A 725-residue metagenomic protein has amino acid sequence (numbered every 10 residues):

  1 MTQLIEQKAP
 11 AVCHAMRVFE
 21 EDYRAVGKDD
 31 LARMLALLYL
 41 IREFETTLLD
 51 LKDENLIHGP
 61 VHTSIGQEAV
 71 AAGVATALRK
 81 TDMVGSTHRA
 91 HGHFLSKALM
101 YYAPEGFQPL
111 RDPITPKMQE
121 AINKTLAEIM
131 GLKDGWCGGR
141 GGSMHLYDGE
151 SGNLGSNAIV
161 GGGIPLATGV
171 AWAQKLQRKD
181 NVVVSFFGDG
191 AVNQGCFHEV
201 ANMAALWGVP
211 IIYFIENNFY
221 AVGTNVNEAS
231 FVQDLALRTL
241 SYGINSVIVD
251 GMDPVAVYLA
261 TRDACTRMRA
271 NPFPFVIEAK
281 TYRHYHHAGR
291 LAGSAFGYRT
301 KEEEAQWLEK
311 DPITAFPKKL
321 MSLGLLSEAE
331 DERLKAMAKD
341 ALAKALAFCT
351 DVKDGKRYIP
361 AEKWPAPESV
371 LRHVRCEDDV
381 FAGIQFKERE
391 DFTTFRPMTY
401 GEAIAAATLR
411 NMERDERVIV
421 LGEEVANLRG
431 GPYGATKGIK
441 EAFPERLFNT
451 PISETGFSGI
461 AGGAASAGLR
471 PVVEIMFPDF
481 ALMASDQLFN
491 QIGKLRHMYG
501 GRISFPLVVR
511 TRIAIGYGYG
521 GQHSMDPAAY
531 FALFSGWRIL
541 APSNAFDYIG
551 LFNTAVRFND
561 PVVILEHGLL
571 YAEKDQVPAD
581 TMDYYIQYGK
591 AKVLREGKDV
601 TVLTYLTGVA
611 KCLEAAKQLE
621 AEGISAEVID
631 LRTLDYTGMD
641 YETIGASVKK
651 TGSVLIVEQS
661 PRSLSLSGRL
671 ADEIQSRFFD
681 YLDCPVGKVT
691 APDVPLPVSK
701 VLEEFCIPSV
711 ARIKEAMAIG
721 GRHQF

Functional and structural regions predicted by a protein language model:
M1-V70, H287, L291-F443, I452 (+1 more regions): Conserved acidic/glycine
T46, G131-D148, L235, N427-A442 (+2 more regions): Acidic-glycine-rich active-site phosphate/pyrophosphate-binding loop
T46-L49, E54-W207, N225-F231, A236 (+3 more regions): Cofactor-binding active-site loop characterized by glycine-rich and histidine/acidic residues
K52-I57, Q108-P109, G142-N157, N181-F186 (+8 more regions): Glycine/charged-rich beta-loop-alpha catalytic/anionic-binding loops adjacent to active sites
G59-Q67, H88-R89, L146-I164, G188 (+8 more regions): Active-site nucleophile and cofactor-binding loops and adjacent substrate-binding regions of central metabolic enzymes
S64, A72-K80, S96-G106, G431-A442 (+3 more regions): Glycine-rich loop at the start of a catalytic domain that most often binds anionic cofactors/ligands
L126-E128, A205-I215, N449, G493-T511: A glycine-rich helix N-cap at a beta->alpha junction
G152-A343, A532-G652, I656-V657: Glycine-rich ThDP/TPP pyrophosphate-binding loop and its adjacent helix/strand module within ThDP-dependent enzymes
